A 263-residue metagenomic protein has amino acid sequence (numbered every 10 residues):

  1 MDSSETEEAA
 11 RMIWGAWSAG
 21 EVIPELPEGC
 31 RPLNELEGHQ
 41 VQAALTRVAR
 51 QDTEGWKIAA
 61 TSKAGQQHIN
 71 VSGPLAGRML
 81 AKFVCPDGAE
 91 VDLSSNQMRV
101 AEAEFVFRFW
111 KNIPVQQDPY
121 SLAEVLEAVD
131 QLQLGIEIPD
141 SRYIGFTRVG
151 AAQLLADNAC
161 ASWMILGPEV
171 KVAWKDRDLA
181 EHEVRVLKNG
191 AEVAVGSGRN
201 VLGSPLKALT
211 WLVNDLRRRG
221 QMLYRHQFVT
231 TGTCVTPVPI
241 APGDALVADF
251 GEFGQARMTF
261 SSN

Functional and structural regions predicted by a protein language model:
D2-S204, A241, A245, F253-N263: Catalytic-core "active-site belt" of small-molecule-metabolizing enzymes, emphasizing His/Asp/Glu-rich regions
A208-P237: A conserved acidic, glycine/proline-rich C-terminal tail/linker
R219, Y224-Q227, D244-L246, G254-A256: A short pocket-lining beta-strand/turn micro-motif at the edge of beta-sheets
